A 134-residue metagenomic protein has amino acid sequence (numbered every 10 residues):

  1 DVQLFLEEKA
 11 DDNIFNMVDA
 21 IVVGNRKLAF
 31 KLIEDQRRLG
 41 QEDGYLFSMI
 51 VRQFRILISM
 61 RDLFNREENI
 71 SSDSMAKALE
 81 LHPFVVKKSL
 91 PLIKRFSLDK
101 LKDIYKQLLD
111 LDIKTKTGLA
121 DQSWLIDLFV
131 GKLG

Functional and structural regions predicted by a protein language model:
V2-K100: Small-residue-rich helix-loop
K102-G134: C-terminal terminal-structure detector
